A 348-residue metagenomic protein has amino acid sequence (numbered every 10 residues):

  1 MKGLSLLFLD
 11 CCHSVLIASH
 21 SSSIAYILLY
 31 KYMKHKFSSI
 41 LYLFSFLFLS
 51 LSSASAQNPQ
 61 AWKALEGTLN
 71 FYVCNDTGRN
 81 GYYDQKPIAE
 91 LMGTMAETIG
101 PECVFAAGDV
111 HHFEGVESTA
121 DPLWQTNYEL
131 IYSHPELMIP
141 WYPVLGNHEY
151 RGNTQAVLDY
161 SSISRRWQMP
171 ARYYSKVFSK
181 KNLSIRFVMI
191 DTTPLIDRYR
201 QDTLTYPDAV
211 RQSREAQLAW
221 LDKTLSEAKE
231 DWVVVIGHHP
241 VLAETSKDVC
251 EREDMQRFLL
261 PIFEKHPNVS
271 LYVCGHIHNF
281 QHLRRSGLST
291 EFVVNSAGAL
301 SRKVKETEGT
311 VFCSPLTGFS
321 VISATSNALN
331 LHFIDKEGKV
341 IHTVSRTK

Functional and structural regions predicted by a protein language model:
C11-C12: Cysteine-centered motifs
S22-Y32: Short, Lys/Arg-enriched N-terminal segments with co-localized hydrophobic residues within the first ~10-30 amino acids
M33-Y42: Bacterial N-terminal signal peptides that target proteins for export
L41-S50: Bacterial N-terminal signal peptides
A54-P122: N-terminal active-site segment of His-dependent metallophosphoesterases
L65, H112-V233, D248-L271, I277-T325 (+1 more regions): Extended active-site neighborhood of metal-dependent phosphoesterases/phosphodiesterases
N75-D76, G108-D109, I190, G237 (+1 more regions): Active-site flanking residues adjacent to catalytic metal/cofactor-binding acidic residues
G338-V340: Residue-level signal for glycine
